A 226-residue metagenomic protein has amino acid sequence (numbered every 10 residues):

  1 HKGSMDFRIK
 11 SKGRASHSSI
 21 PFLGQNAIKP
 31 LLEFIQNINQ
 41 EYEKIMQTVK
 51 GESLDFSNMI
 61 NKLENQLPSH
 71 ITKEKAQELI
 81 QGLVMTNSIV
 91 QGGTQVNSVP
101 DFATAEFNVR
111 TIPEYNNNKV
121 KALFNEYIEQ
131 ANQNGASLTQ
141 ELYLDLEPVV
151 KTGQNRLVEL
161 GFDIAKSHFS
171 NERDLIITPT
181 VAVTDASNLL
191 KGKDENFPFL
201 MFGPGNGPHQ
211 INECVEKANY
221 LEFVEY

Functional and structural regions predicted by a protein language model:
H1-K50, D55, K62-Q66, Q77-L83 (+2 more regions): Fold-level recognition of mixed alpha/beta catalytic cores in primary-metabolism enzymes, strongest
D6-K12, S88-I89, N108-R110, E141: Residue-level recognition of well-ordered beta-strand positions that form the cores of beta-sheet-rich folds across
A15-H17, T94, T111-N116: A generic structural motif
F34-N37, N118-Q130: Short amphipathic alpha-helices in soluble, non-transmembrane regions that often serve as interface/regulatory elements
E43-L54, E74-A76, N97, Q133-Q140 (+1 more regions): Flexible, glycine/charged-enriched surface loops at secondary-structure junctions
L54-I60, N108-I112, L138-V158, T178-V181: A short beta-alpha structural unit
Q66-N97: A structural supersecondary motif
N171-Y226: Zn-dependent metallopeptidase/amidohydrolase metal-coordination segment
